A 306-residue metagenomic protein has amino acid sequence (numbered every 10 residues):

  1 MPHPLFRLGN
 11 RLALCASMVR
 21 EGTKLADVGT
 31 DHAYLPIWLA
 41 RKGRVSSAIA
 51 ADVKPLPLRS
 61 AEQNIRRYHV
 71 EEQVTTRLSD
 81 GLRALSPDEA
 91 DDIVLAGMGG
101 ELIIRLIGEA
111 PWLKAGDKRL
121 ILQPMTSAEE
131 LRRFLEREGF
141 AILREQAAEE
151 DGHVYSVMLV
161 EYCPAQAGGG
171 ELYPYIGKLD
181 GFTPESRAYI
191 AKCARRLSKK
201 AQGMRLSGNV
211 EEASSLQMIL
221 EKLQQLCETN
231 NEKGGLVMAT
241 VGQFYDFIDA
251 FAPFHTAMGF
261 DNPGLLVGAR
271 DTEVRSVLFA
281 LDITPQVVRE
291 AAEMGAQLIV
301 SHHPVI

Functional and structural regions predicted by a protein language model:
M1-G22, I37: S-adenosyl-L-methionine
P2-L8, R83, E89, E101-L236: Class I S-adenosyl-L-methionine
G22-D31: Conserved class I S-adenosyl-L-methionine
H32-V45: Conserved SAM-binding loop of SAM-dependent methyltransferases across substrates and taxa, primarily the Class I
S47-D52: Conserved SAM-binding motif I beta-strand of class I
K54-L56, T284: Conserved SAM/SAH-binding beta-strand->alpha-helix loop
R59-D88: S-adenosyl-L-methionine
M238-I306: Hydrophobic structural segments
